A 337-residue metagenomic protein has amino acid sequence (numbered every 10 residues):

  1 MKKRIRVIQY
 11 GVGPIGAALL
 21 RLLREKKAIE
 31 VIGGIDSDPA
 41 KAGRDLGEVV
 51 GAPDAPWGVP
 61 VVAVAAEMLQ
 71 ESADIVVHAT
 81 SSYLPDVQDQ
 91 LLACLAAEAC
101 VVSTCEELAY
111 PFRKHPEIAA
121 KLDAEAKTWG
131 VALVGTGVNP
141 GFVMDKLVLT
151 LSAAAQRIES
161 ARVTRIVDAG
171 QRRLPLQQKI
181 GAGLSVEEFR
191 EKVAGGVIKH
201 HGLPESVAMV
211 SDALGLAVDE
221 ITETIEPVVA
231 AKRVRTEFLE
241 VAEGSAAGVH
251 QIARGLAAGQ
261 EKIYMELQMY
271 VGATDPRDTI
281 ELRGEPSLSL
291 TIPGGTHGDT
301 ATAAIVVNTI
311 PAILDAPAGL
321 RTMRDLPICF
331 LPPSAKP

Functional and structural regions predicted by a protein language model:
M1-A52: N-terminal Rossmann-like dinucleotide-binding module
Y10, S152-D278, T296, A303 (+1 more regions): Active-site-lining helix/loop region of Rossmann-like oxidoreductase modules
A65-I75, L84-E106: Rossmann-fold NAD(P) dinucleotide-binding segment
T80-S81: Short glycine-/small-residue-rich Rossmann-like dinucleotide-binding loops
A97, C105-V131: Rossmann-fold NAD(P)-binding glycine/threonine-rich loop
A119-V138, L147, A161-R162: Rossmann-fold dehydrogenase core element
F142-A153: Alpha-helical support elements that line or immediately flank enzyme active sites and cofactor-binding pockets
V271-P337: C-terminal helical cap and adjacent loop that interface with cofactors, partners, or active-site loops
